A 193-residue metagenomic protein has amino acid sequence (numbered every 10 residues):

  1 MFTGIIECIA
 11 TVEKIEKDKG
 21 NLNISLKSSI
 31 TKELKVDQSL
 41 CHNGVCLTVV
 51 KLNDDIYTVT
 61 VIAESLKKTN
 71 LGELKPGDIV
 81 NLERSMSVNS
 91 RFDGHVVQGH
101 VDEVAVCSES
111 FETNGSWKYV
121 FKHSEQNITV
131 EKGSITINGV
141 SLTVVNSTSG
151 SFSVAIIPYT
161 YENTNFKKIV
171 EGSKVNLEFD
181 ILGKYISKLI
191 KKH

Functional and structural regions predicted by a protein language model:
M1-H193: Conserved loop->alpha-helix
